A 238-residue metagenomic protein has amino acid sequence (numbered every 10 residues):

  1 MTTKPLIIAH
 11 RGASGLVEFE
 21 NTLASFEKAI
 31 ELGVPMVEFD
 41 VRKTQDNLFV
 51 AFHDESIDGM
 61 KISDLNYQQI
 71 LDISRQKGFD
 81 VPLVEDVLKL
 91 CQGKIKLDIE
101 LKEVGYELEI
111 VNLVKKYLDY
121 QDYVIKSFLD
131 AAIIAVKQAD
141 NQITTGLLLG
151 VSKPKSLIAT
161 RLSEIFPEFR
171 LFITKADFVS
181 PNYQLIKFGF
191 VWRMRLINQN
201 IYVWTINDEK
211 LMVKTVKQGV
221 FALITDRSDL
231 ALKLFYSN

Functional and structural regions predicted by a protein language model:
M1-N238: Phosphate-group recognition and catalysis centered on beta-loop-alpha active-site segments
